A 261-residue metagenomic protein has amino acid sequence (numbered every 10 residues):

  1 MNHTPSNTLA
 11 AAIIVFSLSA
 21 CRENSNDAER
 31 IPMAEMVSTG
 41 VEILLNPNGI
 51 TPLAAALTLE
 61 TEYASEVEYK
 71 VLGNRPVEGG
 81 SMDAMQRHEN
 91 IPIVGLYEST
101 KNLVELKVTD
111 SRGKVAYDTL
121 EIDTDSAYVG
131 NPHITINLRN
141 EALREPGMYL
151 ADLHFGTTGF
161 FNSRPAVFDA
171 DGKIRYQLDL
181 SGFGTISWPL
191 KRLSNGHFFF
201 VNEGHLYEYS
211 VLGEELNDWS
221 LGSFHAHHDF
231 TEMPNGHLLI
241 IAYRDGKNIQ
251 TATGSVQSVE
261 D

Functional and structural regions predicted by a protein language model:
M1-L9: Bacterial N-terminal signal peptides that target proteins for export
S17-A20: C-terminal motif of bacterial Sec signal peptides marking the signal peptidase cleavage site
R22-N24: Bacterial signal peptide processing site
D27-V37: Proline/serine/threonine-rich low-complexity linkers at boundaries of modular beta-sandwich domains
V37-T58, Y63-Y69, Q86-N90, K101 (+1 more regions): Histidine-/acidic-rich catalytic cores in large beta-rich domains
V67-V77: Extracellular low-complexity, O-glycosylation-prone stalks/linkers
P76-Q86: Solvent-exposed serine/threonine-rich low-complexity stretches and specific carbohydrate-binding patches
I93-E98: Short, flexible loop/turn segments at beta-strand junctions in immunoglobulin-like and fibronectin type III
